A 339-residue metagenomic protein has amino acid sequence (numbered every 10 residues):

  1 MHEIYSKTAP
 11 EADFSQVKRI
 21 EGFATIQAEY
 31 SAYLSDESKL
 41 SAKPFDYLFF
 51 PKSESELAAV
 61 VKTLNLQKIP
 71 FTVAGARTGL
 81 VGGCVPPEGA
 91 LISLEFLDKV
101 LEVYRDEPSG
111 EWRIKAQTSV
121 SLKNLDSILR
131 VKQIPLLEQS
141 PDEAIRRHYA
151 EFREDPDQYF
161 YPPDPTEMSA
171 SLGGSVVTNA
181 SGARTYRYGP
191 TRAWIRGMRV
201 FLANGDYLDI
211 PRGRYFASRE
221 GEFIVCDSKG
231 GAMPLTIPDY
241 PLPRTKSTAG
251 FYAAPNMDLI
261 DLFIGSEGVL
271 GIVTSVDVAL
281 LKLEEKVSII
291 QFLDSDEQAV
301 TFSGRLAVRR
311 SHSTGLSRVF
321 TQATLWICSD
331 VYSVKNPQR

Functional and structural regions predicted by a protein language model:
M1-K62, L66, T78-I114, L122-K123 (+3 more regions): N-terminal flexible segment immediately upstream of the FAD-binding catalytic core in FAD-dependent oxidoreductases
T25-Y30, I264-S266, I272-R339: C-terminal substrate-recognition/cap domain of FAD-linked oxidoreductases
D46, K68-P70, W112, E167 (+1 more regions): A generic hydrophobic-helix recognition signal that picks specific residues within alpha-helical hydrophobic
L66-I69, Q133-L136, V308-T314: A common structural junction motif
K68-P70, G89, Q158, S288 (+1 more regions): Beta-sheet entry/capping signal
G75: A cross-domain feature marking catalytic cores of carbohydrate-active enzymes and several ubiquitous metabolic/repair
L101-V103, T118, K123, R130-V131 (+2 more regions): FAD-binding subdomain of flavoenzyme oxidoreductases
